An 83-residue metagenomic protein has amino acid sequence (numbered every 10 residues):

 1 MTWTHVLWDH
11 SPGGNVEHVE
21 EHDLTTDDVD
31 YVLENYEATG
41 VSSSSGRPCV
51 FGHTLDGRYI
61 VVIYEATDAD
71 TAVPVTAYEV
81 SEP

Functional and structural regions predicted by a protein language model:
M1-P83: Ribonuclease/tRNase effector modules and their secretory precursors
